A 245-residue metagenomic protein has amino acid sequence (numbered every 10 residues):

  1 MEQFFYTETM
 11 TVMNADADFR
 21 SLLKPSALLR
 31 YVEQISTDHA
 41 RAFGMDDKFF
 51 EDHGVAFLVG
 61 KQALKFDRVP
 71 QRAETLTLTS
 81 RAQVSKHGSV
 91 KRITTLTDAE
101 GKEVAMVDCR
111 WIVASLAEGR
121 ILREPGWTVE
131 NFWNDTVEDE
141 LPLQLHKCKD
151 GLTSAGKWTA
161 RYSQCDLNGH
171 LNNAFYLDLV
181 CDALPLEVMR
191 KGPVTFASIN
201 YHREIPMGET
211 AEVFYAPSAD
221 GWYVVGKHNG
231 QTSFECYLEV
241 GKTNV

Functional and structural regions predicted by a protein language model:
M1-V59, M106-D108, A114-F196: Hot-dog-fold acyl-thioester-processing enzymes
Q3-E8, A63-C148, I205-M207, A216-V245: HotDog/MaoC-like acyl-thioester-processing domains
M13, D67, H202: Residue-level recognition of the GNAT/N-acetyltransferase active site
D47-K48, V55, A73-L76, R92-T94 (+2 more regions): Short, positively charged
E187, K191-P217: A conserved acidic, glycine/proline-rich C-terminal tail/linker
